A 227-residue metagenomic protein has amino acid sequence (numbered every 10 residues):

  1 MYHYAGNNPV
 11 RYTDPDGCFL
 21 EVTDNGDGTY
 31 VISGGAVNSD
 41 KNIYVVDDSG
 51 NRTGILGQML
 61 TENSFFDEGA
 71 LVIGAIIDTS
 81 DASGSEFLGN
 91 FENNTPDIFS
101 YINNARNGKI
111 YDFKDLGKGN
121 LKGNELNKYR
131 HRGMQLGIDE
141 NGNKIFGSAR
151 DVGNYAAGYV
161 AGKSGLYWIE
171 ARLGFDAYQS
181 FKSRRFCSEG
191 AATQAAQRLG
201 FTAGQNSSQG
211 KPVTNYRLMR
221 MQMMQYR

Functional and structural regions predicted by a protein language model:
M1, G153-A157, T193, L199: Membrane-active amphipathic alpha-helices enriched in small hydrophobic residues
M1-D67: Short turn/helix-capping motifs enriched in Asx and small/polar residues
D16-G17, Y159-E170, T202-Q209: Catalytic Zn2+-binding segment of zinc metalloproteases
T61-R185: Hydrophobic alpha-helical bundle signature of multipass membrane enzymes
A171-R227: Active-site or metal-binding loop neighborhoods of secreted/extracellular toxin and effector enzymes
